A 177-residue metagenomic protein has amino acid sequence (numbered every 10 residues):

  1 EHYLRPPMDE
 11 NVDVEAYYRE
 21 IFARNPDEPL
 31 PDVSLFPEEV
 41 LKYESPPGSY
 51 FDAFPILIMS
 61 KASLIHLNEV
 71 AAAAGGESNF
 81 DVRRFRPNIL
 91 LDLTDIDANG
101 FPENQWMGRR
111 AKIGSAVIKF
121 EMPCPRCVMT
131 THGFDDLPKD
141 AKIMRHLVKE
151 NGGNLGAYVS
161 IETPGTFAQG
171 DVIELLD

Functional and structural regions predicted by a protein language model:
E1-D177: Metal-cofactor-dependent catalytic cores
